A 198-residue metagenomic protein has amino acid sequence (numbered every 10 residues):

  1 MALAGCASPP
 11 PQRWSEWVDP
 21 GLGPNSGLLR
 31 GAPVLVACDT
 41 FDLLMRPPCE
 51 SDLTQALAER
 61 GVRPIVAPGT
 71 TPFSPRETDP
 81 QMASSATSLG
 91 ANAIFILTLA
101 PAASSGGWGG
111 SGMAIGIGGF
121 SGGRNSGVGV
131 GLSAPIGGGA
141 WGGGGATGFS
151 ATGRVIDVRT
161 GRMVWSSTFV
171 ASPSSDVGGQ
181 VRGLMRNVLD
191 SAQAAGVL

Functional and structural regions predicted by a protein language model:
C6-G31, G137-L198: C-terminal/domain-edge helix-coil "capping" segments
C6-P72, Q81-A91, V197-L198: A structural "domain/chain start" motif
L35, P75, I96: Short hydrophobic-acidic sequence motifs that mark active-site Asp/Glu residues
F41-L44, T71-P72, A100-S105, A171-S174: Solvent-exposed loop/turn segments at secondary-structure junctions within structured extracellular/periplasmic domains
P48, D52, E77, Q81 (+1 more regions): Extracytoplasmic/secreted proteins, especially bacterial periplasmic and envelope-associated proteins
T54, A114-G116, L189: Conserved protein kinase catalytic domain
T78-V155, R159: Surface-exposed short loop/turn segments
